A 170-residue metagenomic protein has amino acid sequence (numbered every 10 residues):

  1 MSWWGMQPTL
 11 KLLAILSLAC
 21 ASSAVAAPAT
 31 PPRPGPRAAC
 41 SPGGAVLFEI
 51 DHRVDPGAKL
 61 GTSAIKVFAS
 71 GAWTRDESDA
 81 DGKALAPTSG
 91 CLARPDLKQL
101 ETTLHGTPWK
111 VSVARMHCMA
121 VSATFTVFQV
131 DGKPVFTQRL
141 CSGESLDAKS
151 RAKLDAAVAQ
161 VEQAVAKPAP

Functional and structural regions predicted by a protein language model:
W3-W4: Tryptophan (W) side chains
K11-A21: Bacterial N-terminal signal peptides
A27-G57, P108-P170: Short, well-ordered, aromatic-rich surface patches in folded extracellular/luminal domains
A58-A64, L85-A86, A120-A123: Short, surface-exposed coil-to-beta transition loops
S63-S78, S122-T124: A short, structured beta-strand/loop element
A69-S70, L92-Q99, F128-P134: A short, structured loop/turn motif at beta-sheet edges
T74-K110: A short-motif feature that recognizes glycine-rich, charge-decorated loops that bind or process nucleotide phosphates
